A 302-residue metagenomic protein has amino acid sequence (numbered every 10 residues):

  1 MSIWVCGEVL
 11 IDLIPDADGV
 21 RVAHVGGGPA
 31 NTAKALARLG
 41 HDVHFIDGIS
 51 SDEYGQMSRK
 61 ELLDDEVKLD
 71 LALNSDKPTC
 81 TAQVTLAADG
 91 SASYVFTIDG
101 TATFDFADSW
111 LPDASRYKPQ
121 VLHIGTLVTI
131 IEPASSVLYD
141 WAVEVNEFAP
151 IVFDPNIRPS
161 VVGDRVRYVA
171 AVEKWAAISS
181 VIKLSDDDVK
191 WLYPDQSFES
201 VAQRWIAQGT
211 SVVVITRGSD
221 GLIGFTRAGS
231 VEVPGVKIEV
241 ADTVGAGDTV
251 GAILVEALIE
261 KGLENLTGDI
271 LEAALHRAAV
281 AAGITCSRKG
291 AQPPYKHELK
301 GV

Functional and structural regions predicted by a protein language model:
M1-W4, E61-L63, V67-L69, A88-S230 (+1 more regions): Ribokinase/PfkB-type carbohydrate-kinase core domain
I3, D16-S91, I98-D105: Substrate-binding N-lobe of the ribokinase-like
E8, D47-S51, N156: Cofactor-binding loop segments of dinucleotide-utilizing enzymes, especially the Rossmann-like FAD- and NAD(P)+-binding
V9, G28, L127, P155 (+1 more regions): Active-site metal-binding loops of divalent metal-dependent hydrolases
C80, T126-I130, A282, R288-A291: Glycine-rich phosphate/pyrophosphate-binding beta-alpha loops
P194-V302: Conserved phosphate-binding/catalytic region of the ribokinase-like
